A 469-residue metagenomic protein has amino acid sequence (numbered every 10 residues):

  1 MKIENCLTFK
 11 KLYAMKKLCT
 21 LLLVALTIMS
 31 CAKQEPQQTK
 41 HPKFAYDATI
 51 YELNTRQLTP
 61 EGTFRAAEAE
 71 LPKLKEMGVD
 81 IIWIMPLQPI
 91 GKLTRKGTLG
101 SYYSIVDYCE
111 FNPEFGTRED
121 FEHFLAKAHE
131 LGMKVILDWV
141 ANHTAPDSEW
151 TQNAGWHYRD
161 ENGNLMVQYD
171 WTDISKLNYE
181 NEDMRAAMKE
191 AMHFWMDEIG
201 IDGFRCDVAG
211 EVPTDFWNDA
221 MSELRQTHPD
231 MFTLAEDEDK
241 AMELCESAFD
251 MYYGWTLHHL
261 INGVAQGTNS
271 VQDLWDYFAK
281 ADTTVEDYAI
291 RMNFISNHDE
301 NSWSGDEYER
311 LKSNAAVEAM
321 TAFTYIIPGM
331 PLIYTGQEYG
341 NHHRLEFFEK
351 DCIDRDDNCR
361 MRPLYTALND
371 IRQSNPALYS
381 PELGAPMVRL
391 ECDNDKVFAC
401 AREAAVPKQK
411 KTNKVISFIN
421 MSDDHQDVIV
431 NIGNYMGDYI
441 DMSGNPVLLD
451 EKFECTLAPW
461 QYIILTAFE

Functional and structural regions predicted by a protein language model:
N5-T8, M15, S30-W83, P89 (+7 more regions): Carbohydrate-interacting/catalytic domains
T20-I28: Bacterial N-terminal signal peptides
A25, E76-G78, D197-G200, V285 (+2 more regions): Alpha-helix termination/capping residues and helix-transition junctions
Q34-I81, P86-I199, D219-H228: Substrate-binding/active-site clefts of carbohydrate-active enzymes
T49-Y51, I82-I84, V135-L137, F204 (+3 more regions): Hydrophobic faces of well-ordered beta-strands that scaffold small-molecule active sites in alpha/beta enzyme cores
R56, L87, V140-N142, A209-E211 (+2 more regions): Active-site beta-loop-alpha junctions enriched in small/polar residues
D197, D207-R291, N314, F323 (+6 more regions): Active-site-proximal helices and loops of the catalytic beta/alpha 8
D287-R310: Active-site clefts of carbohydrate-active enzymes
